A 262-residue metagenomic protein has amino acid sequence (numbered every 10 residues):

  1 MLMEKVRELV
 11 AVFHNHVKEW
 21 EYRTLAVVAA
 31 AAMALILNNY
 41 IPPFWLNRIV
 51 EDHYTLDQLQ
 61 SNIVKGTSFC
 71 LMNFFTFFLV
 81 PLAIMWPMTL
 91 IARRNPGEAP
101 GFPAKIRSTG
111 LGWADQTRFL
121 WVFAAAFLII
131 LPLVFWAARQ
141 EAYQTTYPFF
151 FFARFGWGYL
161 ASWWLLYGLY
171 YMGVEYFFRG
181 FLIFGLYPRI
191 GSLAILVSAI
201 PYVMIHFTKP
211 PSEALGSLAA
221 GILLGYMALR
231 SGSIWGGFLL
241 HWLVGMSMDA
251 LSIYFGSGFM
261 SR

Functional and structural regions predicted by a protein language model:
M1-S108, S252-R262: N-terminal, membrane-interfacial amphipathic/helix-forming hydrophobic leader that caps and precedes the first
V6, V10-V12, V17, V27-V28 (+11 more regions): Extended aliphatic helical segments
H16, R23, R48, T89 (+6 more regions): Enriched - but not universal
V17-W20, L59-N62, L111-D115, F149-G158 (+1 more regions): Helix-boundary and loop/linker segments of multi-pass membrane transporters
W20-V28, K65-F77, R118-F123, Y159-W163 (+3 more regions): Residue-level signature of transmembrane alpha-helical entry/exit and packing/kink sites in multi-pass membrane
L35-I36, F127-R262: Transmembrane helix-loop-helix hairpins at the membrane interface of multi-pass integral membrane proteins
Q58-Q60, Q116, Q140, Q144: Residue-identity detector for glutamine
I106-I130: Interfacial segments of alpha-helical transmembrane regions
